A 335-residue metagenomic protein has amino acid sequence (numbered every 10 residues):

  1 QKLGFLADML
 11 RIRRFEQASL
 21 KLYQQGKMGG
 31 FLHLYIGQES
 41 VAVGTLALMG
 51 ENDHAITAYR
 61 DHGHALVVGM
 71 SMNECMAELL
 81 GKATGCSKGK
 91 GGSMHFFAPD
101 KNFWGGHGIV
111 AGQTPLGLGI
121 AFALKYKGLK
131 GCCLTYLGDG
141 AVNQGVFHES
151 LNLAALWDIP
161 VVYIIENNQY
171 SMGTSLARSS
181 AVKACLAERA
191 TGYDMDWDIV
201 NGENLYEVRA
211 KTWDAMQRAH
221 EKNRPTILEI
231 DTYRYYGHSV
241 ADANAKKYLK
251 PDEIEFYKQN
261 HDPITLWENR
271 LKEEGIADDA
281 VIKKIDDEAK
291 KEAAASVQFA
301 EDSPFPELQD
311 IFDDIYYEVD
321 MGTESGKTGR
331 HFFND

Functional and structural regions predicted by a protein language model:
Q1-V41, H238, N244-D335: Conserved acidic/glycine
M9, G26, L48, L79 (+3 more regions): Alpha-helix boundary/capping residues
Q17-K21, Q25-W157, S175-V182, A187-E188 (+1 more regions): Cofactor-binding active-site loop characterized by glycine-rich and histidine/acidic residues
Y59, I230-T232, I315: A general secondary-structure junction signal
A65, G91-M94, L228, E324 (+1 more regions): Compositionally biased, intrinsically disordered low-complexity regions
D100, T232, M321: A broadly conserved detector of short glycine/acidic/proline-rich loop/turn motifs that flank catalytic sites and bind
F103-D302: Glycine-rich ThDP/TPP pyrophosphate-binding loop and its adjacent helix/strand module within ThDP-dependent enzymes
